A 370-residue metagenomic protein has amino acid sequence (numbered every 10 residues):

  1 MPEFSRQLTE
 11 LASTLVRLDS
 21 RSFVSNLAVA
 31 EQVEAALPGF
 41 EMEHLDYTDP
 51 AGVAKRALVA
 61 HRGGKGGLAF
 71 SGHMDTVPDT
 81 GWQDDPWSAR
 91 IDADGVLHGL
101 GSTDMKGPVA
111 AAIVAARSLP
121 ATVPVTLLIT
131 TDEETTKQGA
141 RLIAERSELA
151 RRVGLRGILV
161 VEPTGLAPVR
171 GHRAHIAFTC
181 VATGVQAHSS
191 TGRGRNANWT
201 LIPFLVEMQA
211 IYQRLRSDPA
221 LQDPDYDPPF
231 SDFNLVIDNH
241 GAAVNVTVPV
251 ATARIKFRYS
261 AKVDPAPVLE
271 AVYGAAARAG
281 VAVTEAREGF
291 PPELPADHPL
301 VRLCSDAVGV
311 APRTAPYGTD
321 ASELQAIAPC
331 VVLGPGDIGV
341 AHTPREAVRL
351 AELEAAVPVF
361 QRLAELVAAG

Functional and structural regions predicted by a protein language model:
P2-L100, A121: Acidic/His- and Gly-rich active-site-bordering loop/insert found across diverse amide/peptide-bond hydrolases
S71-G72, L128-T130, L159-E162, V181-T183 (+2 more regions): Short beta-strand segments
V77-A93, G154-L155, R170-V181: Acidic-glycine-rich active-site phosphate/pyrophosphate-binding loop
D92-G95, A115-L128, R151-V153, M208-D218 (+2 more regions): Phosphate-handling active-site elements
L97, G101-M105, T314-G318: Active-site nucleophile and cofactor-binding loops and adjacent substrate-binding regions of central metabolic enzymes
M105-A177: Acidic/histidine-rich catalytic neighborhood of metal-dependent amide-processing enzymes
G171, A177-G370: Metal-dependent amide/peptide-bond hydrolase catalytic core, centered on the "pita-bread" metallohydrolase fold
